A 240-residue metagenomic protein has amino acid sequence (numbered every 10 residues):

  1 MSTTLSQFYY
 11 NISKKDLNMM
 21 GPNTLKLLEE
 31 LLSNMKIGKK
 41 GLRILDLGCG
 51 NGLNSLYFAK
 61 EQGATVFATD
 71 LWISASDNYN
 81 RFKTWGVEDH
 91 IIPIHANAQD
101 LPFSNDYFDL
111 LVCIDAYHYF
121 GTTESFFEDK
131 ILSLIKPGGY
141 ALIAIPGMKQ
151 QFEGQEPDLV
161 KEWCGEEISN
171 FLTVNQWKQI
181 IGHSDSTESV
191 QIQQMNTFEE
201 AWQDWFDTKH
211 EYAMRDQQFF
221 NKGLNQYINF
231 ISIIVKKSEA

Functional and structural regions predicted by a protein language model:
Y9-T24: Class I SAM-dependent methyltransferase Rossmann-like catalytic core, especially the SAM/SAH-binding loop
N11, P146-E167: Short, glycine-/aromatic-enriched active-site segment of Class I SAM-dependent methyltransferases
G21-K40: Conserved alpha-helix/loop element of class I SAM-dependent methyltransferases that forms part of the SAM/SAH-binding
L45, N51-D100: Class I SAM-dependent methyltransferase SAM/SAH-binding core
Q99-L111: A short acidic, Gly/Pro-enriched loop at the edge of an enzyme's catalytic core that lines a small-molecule cofactor
L110-T123: A short SAM/SAH-binding and catalytic strip from SAM-dependent methyltransferases
E124-Y140: A short glycine-rich, Lys/Arg-flanked "PGG" loop and its adjoining helix->strand segment in the class I
Q191-A240: Conserved Class I S-adenosyl-L-methionine
